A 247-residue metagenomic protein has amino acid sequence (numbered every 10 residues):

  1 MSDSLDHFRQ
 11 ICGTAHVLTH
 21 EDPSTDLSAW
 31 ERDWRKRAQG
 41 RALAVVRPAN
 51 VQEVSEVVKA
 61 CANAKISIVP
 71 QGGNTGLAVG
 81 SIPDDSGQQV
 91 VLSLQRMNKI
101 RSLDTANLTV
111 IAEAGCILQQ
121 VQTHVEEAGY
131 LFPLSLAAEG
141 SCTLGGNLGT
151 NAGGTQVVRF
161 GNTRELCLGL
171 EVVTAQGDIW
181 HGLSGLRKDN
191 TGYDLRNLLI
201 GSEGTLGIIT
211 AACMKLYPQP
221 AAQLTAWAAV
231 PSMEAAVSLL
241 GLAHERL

Functional and structural regions predicted by a protein language model:
M1-K59, G76-L108, A137: N-terminal flexible segment immediately upstream of the FAD-binding catalytic core in FAD-dependent oxidoreductases
S2, Q52-S55, A62, Q119 (+2 more regions): Residue-level marker for well-ordered alpha-helical positions
E21, I68-P70: Short N-terminal amphipathic alpha-helices
D22-R32, G40, V46-Q52, A60-N63 (+6 more regions): Feature of Fe-S/electron-transfer and energy-metabolism proteins that preferentially highlights extended coupling
A64-I66, Q88: Short coil/turn segments at beta-strand junctions that form active-site/ligand-binding loops
I66-S67, L131: Residue-level detector of anion-binding/catalytic polar loops
Q71-T75: Glycine-rich beta-strand-to-loop/alpha-helix junction loops that act as flexible
K99-L247: FAD-binding subdomain of flavoenzyme oxidoreductases
